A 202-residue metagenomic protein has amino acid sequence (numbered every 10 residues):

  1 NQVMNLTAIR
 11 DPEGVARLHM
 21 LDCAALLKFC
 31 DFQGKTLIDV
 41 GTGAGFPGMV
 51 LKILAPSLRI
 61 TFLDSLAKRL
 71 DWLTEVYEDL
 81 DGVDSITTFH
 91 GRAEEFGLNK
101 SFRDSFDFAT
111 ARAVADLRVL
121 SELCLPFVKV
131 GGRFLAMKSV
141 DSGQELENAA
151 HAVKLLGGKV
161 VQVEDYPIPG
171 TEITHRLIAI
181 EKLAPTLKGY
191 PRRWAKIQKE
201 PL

Functional and structural regions predicted by a protein language model:
N1-D31: Conserved AdoMet
R10, H90-R92, Q162-E164: Short loop/edge segments at beta-strand edges and connector loops that shape dinucleotide/nucleotide cofactor-binding
E13, A24-A115, S121-E122: Conserved SAM/SAH cofactor-binding pocket of Class I
A55, V128-V130: Helix-to-beta-strand junctions that scaffold the AdoMet/dcAdoMet cofactor pocket in Class I SAM-dependent enzymes
R69-D71, S142, L146: Short alpha-helix immediately C-terminal to the canonical SAM-binding loop
E94, S139-G143, I168: Short "lid" loop at the C-terminus of a central beta-strand within the Rossmann-like core of SAM-dependent
G131-D141: Conserved beta-strand signature within the Rossmann-like core of class I S-adenosyl-L-methionine
E147-L202: SAM/dcSAM-binding transferase cores
